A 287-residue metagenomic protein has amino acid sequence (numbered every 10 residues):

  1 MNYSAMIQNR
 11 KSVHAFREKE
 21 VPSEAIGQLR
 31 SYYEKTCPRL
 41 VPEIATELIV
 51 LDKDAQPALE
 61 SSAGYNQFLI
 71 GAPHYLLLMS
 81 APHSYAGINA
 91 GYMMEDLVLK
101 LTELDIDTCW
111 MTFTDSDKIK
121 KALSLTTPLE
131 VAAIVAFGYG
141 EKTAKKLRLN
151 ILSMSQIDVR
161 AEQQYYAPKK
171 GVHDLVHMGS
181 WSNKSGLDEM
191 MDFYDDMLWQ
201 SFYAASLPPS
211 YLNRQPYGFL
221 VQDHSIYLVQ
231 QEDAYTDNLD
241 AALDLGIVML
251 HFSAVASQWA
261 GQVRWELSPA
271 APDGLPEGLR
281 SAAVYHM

Functional and structural regions predicted by a protein language model:
M1-M287: Acidic, surface-exposed loops and disordered segments
